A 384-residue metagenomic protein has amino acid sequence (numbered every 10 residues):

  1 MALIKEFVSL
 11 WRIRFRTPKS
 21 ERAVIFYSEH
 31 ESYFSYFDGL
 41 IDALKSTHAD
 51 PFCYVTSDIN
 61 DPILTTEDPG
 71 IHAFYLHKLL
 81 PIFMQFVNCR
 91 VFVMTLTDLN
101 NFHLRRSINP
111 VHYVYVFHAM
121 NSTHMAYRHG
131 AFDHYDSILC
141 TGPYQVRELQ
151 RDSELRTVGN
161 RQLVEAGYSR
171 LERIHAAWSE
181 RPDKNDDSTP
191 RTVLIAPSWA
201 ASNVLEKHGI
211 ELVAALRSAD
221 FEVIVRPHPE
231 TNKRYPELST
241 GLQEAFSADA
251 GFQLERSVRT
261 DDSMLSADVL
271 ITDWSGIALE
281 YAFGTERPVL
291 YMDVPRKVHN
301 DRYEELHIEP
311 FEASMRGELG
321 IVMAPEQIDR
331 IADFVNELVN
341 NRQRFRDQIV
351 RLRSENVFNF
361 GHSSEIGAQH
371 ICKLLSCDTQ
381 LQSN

Functional and structural regions predicted by a protein language model:
A2-S9, A131-L205, P229-N232, D329 (+1 more regions): A nucleotide-sugar donor-handling region in carbohydrate enzymes
R12-I13, P18-F34, F117, S122-M125 (+2 more regions): Active-site donor-nucleotide binding/catalytic segment of nucleotide-sugar enzymes
I25-A176: Active-site and donor-binding regions of nucleotide-sugar-utilizing enzymes
V55-E67, S218-L254: Catalytic donor nucleotide-activated moiety binding site of glycosyltransferases and closely related
H72-H77, F252-R256, L319-Q327: Short acidic-hydrophobic, aromatic-tinged amphipathic segments that line or gate anion-handling sites
K78-M84, E237-L279: Donor nucleotide-activated moiety binding/catalytic core segment of transferases that use nucleotide-activated donors
F132, N160, W274-E355: Catalytic binding pocket for nucleotide-activated donors in carbohydrate/polymer assembly enzymes
F360-N384: C-terminal alpha-helical cap of glycosyltransferases
